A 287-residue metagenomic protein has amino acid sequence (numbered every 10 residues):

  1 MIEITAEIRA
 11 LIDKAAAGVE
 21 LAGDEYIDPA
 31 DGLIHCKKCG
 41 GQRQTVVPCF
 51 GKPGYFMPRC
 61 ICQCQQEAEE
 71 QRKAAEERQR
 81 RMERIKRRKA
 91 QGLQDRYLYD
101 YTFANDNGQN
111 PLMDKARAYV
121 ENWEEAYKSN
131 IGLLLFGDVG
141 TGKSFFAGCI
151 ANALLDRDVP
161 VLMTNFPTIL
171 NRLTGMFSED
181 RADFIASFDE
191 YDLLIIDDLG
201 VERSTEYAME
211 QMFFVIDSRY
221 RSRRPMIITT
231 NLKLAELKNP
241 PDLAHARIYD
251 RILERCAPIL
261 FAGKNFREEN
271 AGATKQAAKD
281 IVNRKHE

Functional and structural regions predicted by a protein language model:
M1-N107, E269-E287: A short, basic N-terminal segment
L93-L133: Pre-Walker A (pre-P-loop) alpha-helix and adjacent loop at the N terminus of AAA/AAA+ ATPase modules, a conserved
D106, T164, I259-F261: Hydrophobic residues at beta-strand termini and immediately following loops that shape nucleotide-binding pockets
P111-V120, K128, A151-L193, R203-E210: Short glycine-rich substrate-engagement loop in P-loop NTPases that contacts/grips substrate
Y127-A147: Walker A/P-loop nucleotide-binding motif
L133, L162, I195, I227 (+1 more regions): Hydrophobic/aromatic beta-strand patches that form the interior of the parallel beta-sheet core in alpha/beta enzyme
N171-R172, E202-E287: Replace "adjacent to P-loop NTPase cores in ATP/GTP-dependent enzymes" with "adjacent to NTP-binding cores
D198-L199: Walker B catalytic acidic pair
